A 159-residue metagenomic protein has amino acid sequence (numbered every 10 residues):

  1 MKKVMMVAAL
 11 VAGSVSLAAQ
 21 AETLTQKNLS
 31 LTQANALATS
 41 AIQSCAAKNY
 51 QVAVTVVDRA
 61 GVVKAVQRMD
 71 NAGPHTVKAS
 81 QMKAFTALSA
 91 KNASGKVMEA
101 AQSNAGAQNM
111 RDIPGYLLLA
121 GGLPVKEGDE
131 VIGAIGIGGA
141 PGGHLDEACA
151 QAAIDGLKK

Functional and structural regions predicted by a protein language model:
M1-A21: Gram-negative bacterial Sec-dependent N-terminal signal peptides
Q20-K159: Flexible, solvent-exposed loop/hinge segments and secondary-structure transition points
